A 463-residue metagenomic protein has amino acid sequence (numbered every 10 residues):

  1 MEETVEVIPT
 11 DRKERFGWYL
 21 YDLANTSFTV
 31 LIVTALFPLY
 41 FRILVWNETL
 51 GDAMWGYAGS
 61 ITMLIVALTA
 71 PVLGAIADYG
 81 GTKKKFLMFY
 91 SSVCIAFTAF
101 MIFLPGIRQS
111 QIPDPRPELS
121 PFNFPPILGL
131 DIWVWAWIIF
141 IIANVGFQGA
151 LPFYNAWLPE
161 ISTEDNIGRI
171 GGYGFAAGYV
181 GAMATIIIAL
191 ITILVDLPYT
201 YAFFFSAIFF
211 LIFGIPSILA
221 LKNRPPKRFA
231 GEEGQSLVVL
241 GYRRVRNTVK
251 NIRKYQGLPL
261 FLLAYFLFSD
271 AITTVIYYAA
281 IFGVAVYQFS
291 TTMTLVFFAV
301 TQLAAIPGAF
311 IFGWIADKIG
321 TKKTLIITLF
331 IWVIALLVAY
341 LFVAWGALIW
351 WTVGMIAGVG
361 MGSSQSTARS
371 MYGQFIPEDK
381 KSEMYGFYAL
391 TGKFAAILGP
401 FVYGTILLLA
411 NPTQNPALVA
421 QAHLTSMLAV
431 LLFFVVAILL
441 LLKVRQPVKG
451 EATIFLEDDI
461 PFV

Functional and structural regions predicted by a protein language model:
E2-F16, R224-L262, D458-V463: Juxtamembrane intracellular "pre-TM" segments in multi-pass secondary transporters
R15, I102-P105, F209-A220, L428-V463: Multi-pass alpha-helical transporter architecture, strongest for 12-TM Major Facilitator/SLC carriers used
I32-D52, Y277-T294: Short amphipathic helix-loop junctions that connect adjacent transmembrane helices in Major Facilitator Superfamily/SLC
L68-T82, P307-T321, L407: Helix-to-loop junctions at the C-terminal end of transmembrane segments in multipass secondary transporters
A77-V93, K318-F330: Cytoplasmic membrane-interface "Motif A"-like loop-to-helix N-cap segments of 12-TM Major Facilitator Superfamily
F89-L130, F330-W345: C-terminal ends and interior cores of transmembrane alpha-helices in multi-pass membrane transporters/permeases
R169-A189, A389-P400: Glycine-rich segments within core transmembrane alpha-helices of 12-TM secondary carriers
I191-I208, T405-F434: A membrane-interface helix-boundary motif in multi-pass transporters
